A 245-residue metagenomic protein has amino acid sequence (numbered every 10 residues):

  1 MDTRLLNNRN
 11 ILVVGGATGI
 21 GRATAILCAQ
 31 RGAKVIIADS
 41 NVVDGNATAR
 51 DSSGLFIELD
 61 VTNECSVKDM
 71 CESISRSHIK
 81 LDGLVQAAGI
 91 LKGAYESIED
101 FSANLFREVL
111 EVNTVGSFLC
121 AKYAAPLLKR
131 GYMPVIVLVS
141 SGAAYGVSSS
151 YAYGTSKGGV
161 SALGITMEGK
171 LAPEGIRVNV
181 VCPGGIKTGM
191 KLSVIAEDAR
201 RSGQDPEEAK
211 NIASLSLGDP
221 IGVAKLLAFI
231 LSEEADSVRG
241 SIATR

Functional and structural regions predicted by a protein language model:
R9, I79-D82, L128-S140, P173-I176 (+1 more regions): Active-site loop of short-chain dehydrogenase/reductase
A87-A94: Conserved NAD(P)H cofactor-binding loop of Rossmann-fold oxidoreductase domains
A94-I98, S102-R107, E208: Substrate-binding pocket helix/loop in short-chain dehydrogenase/reductase
A121-K122, I165: A short, exposed helix-loop element centered on a Lys and neighboring polar residues
V135-G159, G164-P173, G185-I186: Catalytic loop of short-chain dehydrogenase/reductase
S161, L171-T188, A235-A243: Conserved Rossmann-fold SDR core element
V180, A199-R245: C-terminal helical subdomain
